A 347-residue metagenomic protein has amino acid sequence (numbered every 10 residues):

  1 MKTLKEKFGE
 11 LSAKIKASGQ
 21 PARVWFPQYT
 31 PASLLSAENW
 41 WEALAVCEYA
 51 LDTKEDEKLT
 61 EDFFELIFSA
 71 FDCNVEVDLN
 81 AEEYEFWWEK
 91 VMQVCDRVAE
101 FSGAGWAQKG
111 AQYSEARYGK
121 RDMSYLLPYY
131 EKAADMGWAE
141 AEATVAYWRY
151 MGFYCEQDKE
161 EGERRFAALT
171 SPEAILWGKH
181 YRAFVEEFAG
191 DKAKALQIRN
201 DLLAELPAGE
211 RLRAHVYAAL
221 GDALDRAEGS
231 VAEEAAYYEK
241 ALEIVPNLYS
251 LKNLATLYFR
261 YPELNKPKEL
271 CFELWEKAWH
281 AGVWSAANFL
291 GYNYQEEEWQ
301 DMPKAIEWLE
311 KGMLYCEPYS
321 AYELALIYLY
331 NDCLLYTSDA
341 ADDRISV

Functional and structural regions predicted by a protein language model:
Y29, L66-N74, Q108-E115, T144-M151 (+5 more regions): Hydrophobic face of amphipathic alpha-helices that form TPR/SEL1-like repeat modules and related alpha-solenoid
A37, E76-E85, R117-D122, D135 (+9 more regions): Short coil/turn and helix-start
E55, N74, E100-G103, E115-R117 (+8 more regions): Short helix-capping/linker turns of helical repeat alpha-solenoids
Y336-V347: Single conserved hydrophobic/aromatic residue that forms the stacking wall/gate of nucleotide- or nucleobase-binding
